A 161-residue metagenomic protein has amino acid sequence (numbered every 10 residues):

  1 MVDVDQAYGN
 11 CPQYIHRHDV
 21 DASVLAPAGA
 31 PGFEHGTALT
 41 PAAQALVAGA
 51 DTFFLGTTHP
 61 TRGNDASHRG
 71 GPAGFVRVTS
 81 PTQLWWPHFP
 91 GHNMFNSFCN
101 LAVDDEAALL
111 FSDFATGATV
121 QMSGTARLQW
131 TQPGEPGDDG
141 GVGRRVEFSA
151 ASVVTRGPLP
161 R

Functional and structural regions predicted by a protein language model:
M1-R161: Binding-site signature for planar aromatic cofactors or substrates
